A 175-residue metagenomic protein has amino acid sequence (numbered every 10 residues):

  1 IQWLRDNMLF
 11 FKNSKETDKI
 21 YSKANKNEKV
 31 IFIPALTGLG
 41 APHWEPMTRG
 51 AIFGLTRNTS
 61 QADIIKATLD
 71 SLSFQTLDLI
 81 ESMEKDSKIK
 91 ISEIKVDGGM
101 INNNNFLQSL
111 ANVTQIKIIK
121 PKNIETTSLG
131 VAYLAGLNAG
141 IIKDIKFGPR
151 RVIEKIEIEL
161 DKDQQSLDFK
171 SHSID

Functional and structural regions predicted by a protein language model:
I1-D97, I101-I174: Active-site core segments that coordinate phosphate-bearing ligands/cofactors across diverse enzyme families
